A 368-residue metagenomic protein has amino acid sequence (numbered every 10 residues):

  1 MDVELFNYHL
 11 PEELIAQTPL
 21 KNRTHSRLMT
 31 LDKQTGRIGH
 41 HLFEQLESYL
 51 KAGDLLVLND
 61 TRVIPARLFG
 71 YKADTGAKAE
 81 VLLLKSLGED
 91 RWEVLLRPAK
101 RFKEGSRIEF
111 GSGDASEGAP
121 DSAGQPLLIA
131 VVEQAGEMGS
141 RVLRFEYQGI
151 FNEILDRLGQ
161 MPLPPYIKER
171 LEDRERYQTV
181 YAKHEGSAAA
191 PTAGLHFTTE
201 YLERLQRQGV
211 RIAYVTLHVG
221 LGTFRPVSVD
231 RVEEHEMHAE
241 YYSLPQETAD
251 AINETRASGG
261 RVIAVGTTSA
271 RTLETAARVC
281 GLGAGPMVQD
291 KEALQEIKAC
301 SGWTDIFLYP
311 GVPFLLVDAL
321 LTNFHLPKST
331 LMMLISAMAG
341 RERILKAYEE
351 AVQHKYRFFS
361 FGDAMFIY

Functional and structural regions predicted by a protein language model:
M1-Y368: Surface-exposed, charge/polar-rich loops and edge strands
